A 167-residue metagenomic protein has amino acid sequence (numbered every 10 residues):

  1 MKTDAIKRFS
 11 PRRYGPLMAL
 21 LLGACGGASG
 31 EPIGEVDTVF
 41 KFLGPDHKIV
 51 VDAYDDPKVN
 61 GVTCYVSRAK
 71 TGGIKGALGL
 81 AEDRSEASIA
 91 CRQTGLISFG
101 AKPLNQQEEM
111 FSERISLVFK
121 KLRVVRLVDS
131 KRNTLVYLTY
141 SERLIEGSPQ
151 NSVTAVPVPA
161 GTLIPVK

Functional and structural regions predicted by a protein language model:
K2-P16: Bacterial N-terminal signal peptides that target proteins for export
G15-A24: Bacterial N-terminal signal peptides
M18, P57-K58, R84: Residue-level signal for mature regions of secreted extracellular proteins and peptides
G26-S29: Bacterial signal peptide processing site
I33-Y54: Extracellular/luminal recognition modules and glycoprotein regions
D52-R68: Post-signal-peptide N-terminal segment of Sec-exported extracytoplasmic proteins
T63-V128: Mature extracytoplasmic domains of secretory-pathway proteins
K131-K167: C-terminal partner/receptor-binding element of secreted or periplasmic proteins
